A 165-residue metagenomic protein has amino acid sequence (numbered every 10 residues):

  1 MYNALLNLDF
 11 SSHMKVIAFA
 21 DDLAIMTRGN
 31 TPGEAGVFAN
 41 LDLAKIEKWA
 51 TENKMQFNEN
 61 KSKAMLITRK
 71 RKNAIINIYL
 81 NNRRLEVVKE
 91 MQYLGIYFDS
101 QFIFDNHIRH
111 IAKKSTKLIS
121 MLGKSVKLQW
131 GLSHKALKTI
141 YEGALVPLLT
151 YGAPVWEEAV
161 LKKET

Functional and structural regions predicted by a protein language model:
M1, A39-D42, I111, L118: Hydrophobic alpha-helical membrane-association signature
M1-M26: Active-site palm subdomain of RNA-directed nucleic acid polymerases
L5, D21-L23, L43-I46, A50 (+6 more regions): Mobile genetic element proteins and their domesticated derivatives, centered on retroelements and DNA transposons
N7-M14, P32, W49, N53 (+1 more regions): Secondary-structure transition/capping motifs at alpha-helix termini and the adjoining loop/turn into the next element
A24-T51, R69, I103: Catalytic palm subdomain of template-directed nucleic-acid polymerases, centered on the conserved carboxylate motif
L41, M55-E90: Short, conserved micro-motifs composed of acidic
R83-W156: Basic, alpha-helical interaction scaffolds
A159-T165: Short, intrinsically disordered, charge-balanced linker/junction segments flanking boundaries in proteins
